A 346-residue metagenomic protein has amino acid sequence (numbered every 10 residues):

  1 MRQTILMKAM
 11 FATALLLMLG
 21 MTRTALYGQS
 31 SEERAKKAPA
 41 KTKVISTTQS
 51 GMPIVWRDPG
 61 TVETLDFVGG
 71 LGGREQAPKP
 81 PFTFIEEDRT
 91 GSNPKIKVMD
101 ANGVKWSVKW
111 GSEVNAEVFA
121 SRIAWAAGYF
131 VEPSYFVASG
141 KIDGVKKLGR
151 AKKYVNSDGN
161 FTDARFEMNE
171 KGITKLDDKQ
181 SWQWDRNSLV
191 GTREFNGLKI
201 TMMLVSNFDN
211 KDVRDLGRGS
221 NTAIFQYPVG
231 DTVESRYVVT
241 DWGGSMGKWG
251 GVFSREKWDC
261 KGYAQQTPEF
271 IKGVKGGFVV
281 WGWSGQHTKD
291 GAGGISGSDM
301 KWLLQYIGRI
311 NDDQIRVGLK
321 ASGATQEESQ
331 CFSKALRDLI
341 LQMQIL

Functional and structural regions predicted by a protein language model:
R2-I5, M18-F84, D100, R309-L346: Regulatory N- and C-terminal appendages and interdomain linkers associated with kinase/kinase-like NTP transferase
M10-G20: Bacterial N-terminal signal peptides
Q29-T42, V118-G149, V229-V274: Internal hydrophobic scaffold segments of catalytic domains
G69-W184, N207: Conserved ATP-binding subdomain of kinase catalytic cores across diverse folds
K95, E117, S121, L198-T201 (+3 more regions): Extracytoplasmic/secreted envelope proteins and their assembly/folding machinery, especially bacterial periplasmic
V114-E117, R122, D177-E256: Conserved kinase catalytic-core segment
Y227-L346: C-terminal catalytic region of ATP-dependent kinase domains
